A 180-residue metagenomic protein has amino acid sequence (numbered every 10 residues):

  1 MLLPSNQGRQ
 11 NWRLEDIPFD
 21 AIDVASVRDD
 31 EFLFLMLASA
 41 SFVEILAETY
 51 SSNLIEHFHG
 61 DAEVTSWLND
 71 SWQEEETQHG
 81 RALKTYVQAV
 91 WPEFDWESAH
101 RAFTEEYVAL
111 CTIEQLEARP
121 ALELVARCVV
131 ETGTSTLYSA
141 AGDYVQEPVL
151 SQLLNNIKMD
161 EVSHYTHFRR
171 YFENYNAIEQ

Functional and structural regions predicted by a protein language model:
M1-Q180: Non-heme di-metal
